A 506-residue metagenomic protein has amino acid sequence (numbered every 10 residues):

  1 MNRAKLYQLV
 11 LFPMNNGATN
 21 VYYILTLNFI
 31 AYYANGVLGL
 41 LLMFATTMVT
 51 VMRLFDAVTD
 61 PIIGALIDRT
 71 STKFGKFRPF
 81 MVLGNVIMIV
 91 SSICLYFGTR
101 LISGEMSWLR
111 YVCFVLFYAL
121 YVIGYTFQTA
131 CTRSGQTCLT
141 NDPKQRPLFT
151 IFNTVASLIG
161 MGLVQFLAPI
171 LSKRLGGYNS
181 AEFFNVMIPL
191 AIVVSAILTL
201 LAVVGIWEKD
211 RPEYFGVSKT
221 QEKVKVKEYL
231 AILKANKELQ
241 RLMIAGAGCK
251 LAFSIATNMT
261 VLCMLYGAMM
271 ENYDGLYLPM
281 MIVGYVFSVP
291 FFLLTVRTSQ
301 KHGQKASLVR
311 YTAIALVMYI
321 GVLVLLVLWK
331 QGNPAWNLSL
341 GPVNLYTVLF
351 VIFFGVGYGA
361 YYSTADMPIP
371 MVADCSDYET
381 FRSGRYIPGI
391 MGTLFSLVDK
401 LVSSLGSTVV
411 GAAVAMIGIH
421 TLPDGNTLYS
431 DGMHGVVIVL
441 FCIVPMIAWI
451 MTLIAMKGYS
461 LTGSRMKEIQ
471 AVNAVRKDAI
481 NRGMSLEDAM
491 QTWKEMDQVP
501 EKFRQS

Functional and structural regions predicted by a protein language model:
M1-Q505: Membrane-embedded alpha-helical bundles of multi-pass transporters/translocases, especially carrier/permease families
